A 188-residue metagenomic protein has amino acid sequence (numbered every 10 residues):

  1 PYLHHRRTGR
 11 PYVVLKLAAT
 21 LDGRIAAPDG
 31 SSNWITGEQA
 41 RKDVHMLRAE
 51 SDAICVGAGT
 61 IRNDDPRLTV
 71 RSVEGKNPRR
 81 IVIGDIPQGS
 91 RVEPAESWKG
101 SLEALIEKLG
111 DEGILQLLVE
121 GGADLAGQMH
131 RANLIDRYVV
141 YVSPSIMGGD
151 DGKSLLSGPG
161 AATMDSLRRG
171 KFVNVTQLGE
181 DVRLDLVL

Functional and structural regions predicted by a protein language model:
L3-L188: Enzymes that bind and transform nitrogen-containing heteroaromatic metabolites
